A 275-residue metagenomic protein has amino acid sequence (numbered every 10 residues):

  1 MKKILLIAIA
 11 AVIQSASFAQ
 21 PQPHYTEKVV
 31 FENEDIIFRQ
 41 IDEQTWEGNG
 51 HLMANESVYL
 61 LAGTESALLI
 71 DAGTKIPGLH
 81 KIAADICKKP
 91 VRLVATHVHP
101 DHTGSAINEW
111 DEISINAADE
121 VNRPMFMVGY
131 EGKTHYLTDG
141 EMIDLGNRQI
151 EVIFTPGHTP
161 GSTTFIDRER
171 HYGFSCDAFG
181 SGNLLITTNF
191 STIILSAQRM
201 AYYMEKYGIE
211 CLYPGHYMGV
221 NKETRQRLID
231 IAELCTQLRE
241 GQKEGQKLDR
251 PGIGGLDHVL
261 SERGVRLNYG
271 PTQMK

Functional and structural regions predicted by a protein language model:
I4-I13: Sec-dependent N-terminal signal peptides
Q20-K28, Q198, Y202-K275: Accessory terminal helices/loops
E32-D85, T164-A178: Conserved beta-strand hairpin/beta-sheet module of binuclear metal-dependent hydrolase folds, prominently
N55, K75-G78, V98-S105, N122 (+3 more regions): Active-site environment of divalent metal-dependent phosphoester hydrolases
I70-A72, V91-D101, S114-D119, F154-G157 (+2 more regions): Active-site neighborhood of phospho(di)ester-bond hydrolases with catalytic His/Asp-centered motifs
T74-L145, L234-E240: Active-site HxH/HxHxD metal-binding segment of metal-dependent hydrolases
G140-D167: Core dinuclear metal-dependent hydrolase active-site scaffold
